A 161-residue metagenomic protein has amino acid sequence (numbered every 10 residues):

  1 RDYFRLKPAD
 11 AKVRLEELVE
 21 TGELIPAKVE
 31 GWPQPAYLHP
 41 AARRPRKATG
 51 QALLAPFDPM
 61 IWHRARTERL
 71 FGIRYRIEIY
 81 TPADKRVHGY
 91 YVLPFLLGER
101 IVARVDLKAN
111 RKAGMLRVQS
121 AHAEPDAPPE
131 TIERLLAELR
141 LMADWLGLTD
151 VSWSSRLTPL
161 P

Functional and structural regions predicted by a protein language model:
R1-P161: Long, charged, low-complexity, helical-prone intrinsically disordered regions
